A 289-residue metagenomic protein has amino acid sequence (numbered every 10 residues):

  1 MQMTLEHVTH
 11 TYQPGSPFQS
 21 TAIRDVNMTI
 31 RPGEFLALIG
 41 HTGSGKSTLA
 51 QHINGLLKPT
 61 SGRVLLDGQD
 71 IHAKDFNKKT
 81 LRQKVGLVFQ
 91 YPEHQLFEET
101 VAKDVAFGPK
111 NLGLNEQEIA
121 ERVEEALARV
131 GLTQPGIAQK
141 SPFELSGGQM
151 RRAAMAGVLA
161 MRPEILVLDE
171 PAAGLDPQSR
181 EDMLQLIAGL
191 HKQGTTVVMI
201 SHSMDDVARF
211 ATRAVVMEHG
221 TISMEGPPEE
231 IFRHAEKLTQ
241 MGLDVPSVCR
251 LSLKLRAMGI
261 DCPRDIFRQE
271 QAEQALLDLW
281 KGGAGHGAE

Functional and structural regions predicted by a protein language model:
M1-Q2, T11-D25, D75-N77: A short, flexible loop at the N-terminus of ABC-type nucleotide-binding domains that lies
N54: Helix-to-loop junction immediately C-terminal to a conserved catalytic motif
R63-T80: ABC ATPase NBD Q-loop/coupling interface
S141-L145, Q149: Conserved ABC ATPase signature
R162: Conserved catalytic motifs of ABC-family nucleotide-binding domains
L166-D169: Catalytic Walker B motif of ABC-type/P-loop ATPase nucleotide-binding domains
